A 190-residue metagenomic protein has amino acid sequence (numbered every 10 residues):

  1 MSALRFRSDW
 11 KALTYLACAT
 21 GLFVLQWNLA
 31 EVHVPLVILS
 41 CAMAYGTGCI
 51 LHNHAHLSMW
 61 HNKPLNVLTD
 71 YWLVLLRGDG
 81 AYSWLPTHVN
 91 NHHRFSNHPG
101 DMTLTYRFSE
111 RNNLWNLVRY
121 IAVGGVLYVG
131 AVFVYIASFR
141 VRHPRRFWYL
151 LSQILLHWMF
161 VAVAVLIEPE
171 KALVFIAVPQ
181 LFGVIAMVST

Functional and structural regions predicted by a protein language model:
M1-G46, I50, V67, L75-A177: Non-catalytic, topology-defining segments of multipass membrane proteins
H54-A55: Active-site His/Glu-centered metal-binding helix of metallohydrolases
S58-M59, S96: Activation segment
W60-V74: Post-HEXXH active-site segment of zinc metalloproteases
Y71-W72, Y106-R107, I185-M187: Short, surface-exposed linear patches
K171-T190: Alpha-helical transmembrane anchor segments
